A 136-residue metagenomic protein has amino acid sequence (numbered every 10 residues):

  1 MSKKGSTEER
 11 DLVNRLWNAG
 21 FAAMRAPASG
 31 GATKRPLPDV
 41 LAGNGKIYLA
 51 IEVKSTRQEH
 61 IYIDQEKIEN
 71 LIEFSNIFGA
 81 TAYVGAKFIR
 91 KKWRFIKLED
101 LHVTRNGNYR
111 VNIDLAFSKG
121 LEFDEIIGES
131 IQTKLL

Functional and structural regions predicted by a protein language model:
M1-A28: Acidic-basic catalytic patches of nuclease active cores, encompassing PD-(D/E)XK and other metal-cofactor nuclease
T7, T81, A86-L136: Domain-level recognition of nuclease-like catalytic cores that cleave nucleotide substrates
E9, P36, D64-K67: Amphipathic coiled-coil/heptad-repeat helices and related helical stalk/stem segments that mediate oligomerization
L16, V40-R57: Conserved catalytic cores of phosphodiester-cleaving nucleases, focusing on short active-site segments
A19, G43, I77-F78: Alpha-helix C-cap/termination motif
A22-G45: Active-site metal-binding core of divalent-cation-utilizing nuclease and nuclease-like domains
G30, R57, H102: Residue-level detector of flexible, active-site-proximal loop/helix-junction positions within diverse enzyme catalytic
T56-K87: Short, charged, amphipathic alpha-helix that recurs within catalytic cores of restriction-modification and other
